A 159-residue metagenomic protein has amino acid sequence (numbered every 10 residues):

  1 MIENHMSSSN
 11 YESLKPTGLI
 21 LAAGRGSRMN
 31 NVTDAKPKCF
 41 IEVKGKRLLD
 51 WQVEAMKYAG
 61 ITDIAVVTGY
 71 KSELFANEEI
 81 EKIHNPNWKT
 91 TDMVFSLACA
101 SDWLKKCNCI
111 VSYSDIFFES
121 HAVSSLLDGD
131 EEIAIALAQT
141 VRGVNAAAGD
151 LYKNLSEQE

Functional and structural regions predicted by a protein language model:
M1-N4, E157-E159: Short intrinsically disordered, low-complexity coil segments enriched in acidic
I2-I20, R28, E42, K46-V111: Conserved N-terminal catalytic core of the sugar/cofactor nucleotidyltransferase
P16-T17, C39, E132, E159: A generic secondary-structure signal marking the coil-to-beta-strand transition
N31: Canonical Radical SAM [4Fe-4S] cluster-binding loop centered on the CxxxCxxC motif and its immediate flanking residues
D34-K38: Short alpha-helical oligomerization interface
E78, E119-E159: Conserved core of the sugar-phosphate nucleotidyltransferase
S114-F117: The conserved acidic donor/metal-binding loop of glycosyltransferases
